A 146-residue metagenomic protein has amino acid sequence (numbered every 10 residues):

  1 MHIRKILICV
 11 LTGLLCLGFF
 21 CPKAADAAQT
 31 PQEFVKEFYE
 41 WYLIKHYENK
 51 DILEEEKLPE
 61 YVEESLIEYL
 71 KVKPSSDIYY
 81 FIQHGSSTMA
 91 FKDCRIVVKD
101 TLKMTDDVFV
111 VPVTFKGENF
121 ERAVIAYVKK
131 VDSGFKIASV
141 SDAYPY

Functional and structural regions predicted by a protein language model:
M1-V10: Bacterial N-terminal signal peptides that target proteins for export
C9-G18: Bacterial N-terminal signal peptides
C21-A27: Sec/Tat signal peptide C-region and signal peptidase I cleavage site
Q29-E33, I52, E118-N119: Soluble non-cytosolic domains of exported or imported proteins
Q29-Y47: Short, aromatic-enriched amphipathic alpha-helices that serve as compact interaction elements
F34, E48-S75: Short, well-ordered alpha-helical segments enriched in acidic and aromatic residues
E63, I67-E118: Surface-exposed, charged secondary-structure patches
E121-Y146: Short beta-strand edge/turn micro-motifs at domain boundaries
